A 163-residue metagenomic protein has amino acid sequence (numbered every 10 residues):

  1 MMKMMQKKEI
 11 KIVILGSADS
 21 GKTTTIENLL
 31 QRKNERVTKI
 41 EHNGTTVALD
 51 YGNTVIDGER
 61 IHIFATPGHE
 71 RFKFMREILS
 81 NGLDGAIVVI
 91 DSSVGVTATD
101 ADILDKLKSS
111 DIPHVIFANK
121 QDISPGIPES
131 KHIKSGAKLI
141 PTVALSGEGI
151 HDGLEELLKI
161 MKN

Functional and structural regions predicted by a protein language model:
M1-N43, A48-H62: Conserved G1/Walker A P-loop phosphate-binding module
M5, T54-D57, I78-G82, K106-D111: Conserved catalytic network of the ASCE P-loop NTPase/AAA+ motor domain
E9, E59, G82-G85, S110-P113 (+1 more regions): Short glycine-/polar-rich loops that comprise or flank the Walker A/P-loop and associated switch/sensor motifs
D19, H69, S93-G95, Q121-S124 (+1 more regions): Conserved nucleotide-binding/hydrolysis micro-motifs of P-loop NTPases
G58-F74: Switch II (G3) loop of P-loop NTPases
F72-V94: Inter-motif core of Ras-like GTPase G domains
I90-A137: Conserved C-terminal guanine-recognition region of P-loop GTPase G domains, centered on the G4
D122-N163: Canonical P-loop GTPase G-domain recognition
